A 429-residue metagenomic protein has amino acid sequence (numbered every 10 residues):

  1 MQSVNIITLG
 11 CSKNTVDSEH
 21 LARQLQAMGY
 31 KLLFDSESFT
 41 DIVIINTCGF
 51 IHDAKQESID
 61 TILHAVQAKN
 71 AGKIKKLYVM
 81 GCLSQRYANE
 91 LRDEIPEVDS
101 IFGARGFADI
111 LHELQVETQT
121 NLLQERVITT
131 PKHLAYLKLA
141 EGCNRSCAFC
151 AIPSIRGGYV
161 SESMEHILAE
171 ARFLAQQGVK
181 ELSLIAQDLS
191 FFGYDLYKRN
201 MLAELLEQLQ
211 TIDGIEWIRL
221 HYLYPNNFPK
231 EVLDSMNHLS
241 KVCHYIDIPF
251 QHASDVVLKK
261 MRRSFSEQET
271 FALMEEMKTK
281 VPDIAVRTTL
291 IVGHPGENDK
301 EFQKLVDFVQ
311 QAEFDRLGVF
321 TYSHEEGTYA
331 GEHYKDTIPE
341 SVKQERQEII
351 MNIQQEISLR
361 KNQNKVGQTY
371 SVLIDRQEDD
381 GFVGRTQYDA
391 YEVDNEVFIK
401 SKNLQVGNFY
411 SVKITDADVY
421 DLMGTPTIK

Functional and structural regions predicted by a protein language model:
M1-F192, E231, I246, Q268-E275 (+5 more regions): Proteins enriched for Cys/Gly/acidic motifs involved in redox and nucleic-acid/cofactor modification
I7, I185-Q187, H221-L223, P249-Q251 (+6 more regions): Generic beta-strand/beta-sheet core signal
K76-G81, R86, L91, Q176-K300 (+1 more regions): Conserved SAM/AdoMet-binding glycine-rich loop
A108, R145, S190, N226 (+3 more regions): Glycine-centered loop/turn positions within well-structured domains that cap or flank conserved ligand/cofactor-binding
I128, D234-H238, F250, N362-N364 (+1 more regions): Replace "in large, NTP-powered and nucleic-acid-processing enzymes" with "in large, NTP-powered factors and other
C147, I167, L184, L220 (+7 more regions): Conserved, mostly hydrophobic/aromatic
D315, E326-Y329, H333: Short glycine-rich, low-complexity segments
A330-K429: Terminal RNA-binding accessory module
